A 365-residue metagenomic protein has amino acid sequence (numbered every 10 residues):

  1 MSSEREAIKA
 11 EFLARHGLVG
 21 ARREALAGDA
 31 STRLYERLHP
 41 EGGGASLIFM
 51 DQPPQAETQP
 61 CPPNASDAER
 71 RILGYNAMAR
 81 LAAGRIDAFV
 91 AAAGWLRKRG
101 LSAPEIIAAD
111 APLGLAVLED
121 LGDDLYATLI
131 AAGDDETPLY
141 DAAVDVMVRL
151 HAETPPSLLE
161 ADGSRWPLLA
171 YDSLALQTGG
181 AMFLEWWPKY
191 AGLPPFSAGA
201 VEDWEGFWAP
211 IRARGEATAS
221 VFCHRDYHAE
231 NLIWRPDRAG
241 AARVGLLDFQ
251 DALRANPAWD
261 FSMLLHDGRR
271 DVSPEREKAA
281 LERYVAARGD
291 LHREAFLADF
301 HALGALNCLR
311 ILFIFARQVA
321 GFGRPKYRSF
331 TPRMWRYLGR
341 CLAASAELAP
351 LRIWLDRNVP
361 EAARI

Functional and structural regions predicted by a protein language model:
M1-R22: Juxta-kinase regulatory segment immediately upstream of eukaryotic protein kinase catalytic domains
L18-E41, G84: ATP-binding glycine-rich phosphate-binding loop
T32-H39, F49, L150, W208-F261 (+1 more regions): Active-site acidic catalytic loop and adjacent metal/ATP-binding pocket of ATP-dependent phosphoryl transfer enzymes
H39-T178, M182, K189, E216-A217: ATP-binding pocket architecture of kinase catalytic cores
W166-I211, C341-L342: Active-site catalytic-loop/activation-segment of kinase and kinase-like phosphoryl-transfer enzymes
A181-A191, R254-L291, A305-F322, M334-L342: Active-site activation/catalytic loop segments of kinase-like enzymes and analogous catalytic loops in related
L291-A302: Acidic, serine/threonine- and proline-rich low-complexity regulatory regions
F313-I365: ATP/Mg2+ or Mg2+-diphosphate-binding catalytic cores that bind nucleotide phosphates or diphosphates via glycine-rich
